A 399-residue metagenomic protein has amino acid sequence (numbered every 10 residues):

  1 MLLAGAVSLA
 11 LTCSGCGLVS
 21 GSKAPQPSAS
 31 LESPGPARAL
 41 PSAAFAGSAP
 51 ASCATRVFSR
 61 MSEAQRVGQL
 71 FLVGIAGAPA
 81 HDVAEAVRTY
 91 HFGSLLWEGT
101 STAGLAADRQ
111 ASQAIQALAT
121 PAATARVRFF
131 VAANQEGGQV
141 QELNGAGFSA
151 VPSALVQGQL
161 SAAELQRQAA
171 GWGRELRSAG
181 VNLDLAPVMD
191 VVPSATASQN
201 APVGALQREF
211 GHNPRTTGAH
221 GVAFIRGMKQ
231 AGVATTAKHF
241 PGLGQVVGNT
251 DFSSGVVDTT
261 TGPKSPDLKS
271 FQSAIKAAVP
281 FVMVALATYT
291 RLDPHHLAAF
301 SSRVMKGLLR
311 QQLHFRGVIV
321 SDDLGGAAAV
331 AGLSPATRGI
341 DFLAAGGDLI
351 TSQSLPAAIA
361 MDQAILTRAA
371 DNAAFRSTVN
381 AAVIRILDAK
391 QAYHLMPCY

Functional and structural regions predicted by a protein language model:
A4-S14, N134: Bacterial N-terminal signal peptides
T12-S42, A46, Y399: C-terminal region of N-terminal signal peptides and the immediate post-cleavage residues of exported proteins
L40-F45, V73, G77, W97-A103 (+8 more regions): Second-shell loop/turn segments in exported
P41-Q110, Q141: DNA-contacting surface of Y-family translesion DNA polymerases
S62, D82, A106-Q116, R215-A370 (+1 more regions): Second-shell residues forming the walls of enzyme active-site clefts
G68-I75, G93-W97, F129-Q135, L183-P187 (+4 more regions): Hydrophobic faces of well-ordered beta-strands that scaffold small-molecule active sites in alpha/beta enzyme cores
Q116-S149, Q168-A195, T217-P241: Glycine-rich, aromatic-flanked loop segments that form ligand/cofactor-binding clefts across common enzyme folds
A370-C398: Mid-to-C-terminal alpha-helical segments outside catalytic/metal-binding sites
